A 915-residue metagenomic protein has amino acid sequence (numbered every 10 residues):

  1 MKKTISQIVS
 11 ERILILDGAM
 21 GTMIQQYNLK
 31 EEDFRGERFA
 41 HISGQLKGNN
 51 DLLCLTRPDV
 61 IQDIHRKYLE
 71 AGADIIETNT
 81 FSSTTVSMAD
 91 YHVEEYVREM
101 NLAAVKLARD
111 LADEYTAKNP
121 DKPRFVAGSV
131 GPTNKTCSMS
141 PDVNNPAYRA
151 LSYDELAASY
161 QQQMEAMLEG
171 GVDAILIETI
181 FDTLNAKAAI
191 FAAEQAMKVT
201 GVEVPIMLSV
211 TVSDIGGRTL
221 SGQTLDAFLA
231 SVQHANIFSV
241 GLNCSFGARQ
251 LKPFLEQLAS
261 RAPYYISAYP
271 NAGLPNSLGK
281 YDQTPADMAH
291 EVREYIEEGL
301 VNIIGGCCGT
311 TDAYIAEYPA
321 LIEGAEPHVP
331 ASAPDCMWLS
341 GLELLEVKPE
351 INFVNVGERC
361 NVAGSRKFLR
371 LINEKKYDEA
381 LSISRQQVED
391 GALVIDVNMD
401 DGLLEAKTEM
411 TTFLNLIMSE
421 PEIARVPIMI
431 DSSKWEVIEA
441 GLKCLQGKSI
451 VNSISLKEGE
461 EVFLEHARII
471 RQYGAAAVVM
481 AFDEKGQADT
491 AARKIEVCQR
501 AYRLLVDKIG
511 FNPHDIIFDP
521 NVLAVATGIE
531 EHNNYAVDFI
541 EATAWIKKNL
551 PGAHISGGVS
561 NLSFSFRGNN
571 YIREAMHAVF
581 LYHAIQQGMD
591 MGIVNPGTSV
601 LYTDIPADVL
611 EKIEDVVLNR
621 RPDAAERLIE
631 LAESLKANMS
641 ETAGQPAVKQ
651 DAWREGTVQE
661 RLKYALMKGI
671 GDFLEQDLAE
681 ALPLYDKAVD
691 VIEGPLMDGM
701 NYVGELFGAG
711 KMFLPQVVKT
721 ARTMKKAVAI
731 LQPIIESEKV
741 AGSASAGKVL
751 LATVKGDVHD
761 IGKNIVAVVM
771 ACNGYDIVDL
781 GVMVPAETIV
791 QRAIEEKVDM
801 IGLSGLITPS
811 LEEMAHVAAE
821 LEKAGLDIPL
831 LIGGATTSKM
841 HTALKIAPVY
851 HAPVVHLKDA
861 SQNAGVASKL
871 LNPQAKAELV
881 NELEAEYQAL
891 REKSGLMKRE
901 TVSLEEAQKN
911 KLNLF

Functional and structural regions predicted by a protein language model:
M1-F915: Domain-level signal for soluble alpha/beta catalytic cores
